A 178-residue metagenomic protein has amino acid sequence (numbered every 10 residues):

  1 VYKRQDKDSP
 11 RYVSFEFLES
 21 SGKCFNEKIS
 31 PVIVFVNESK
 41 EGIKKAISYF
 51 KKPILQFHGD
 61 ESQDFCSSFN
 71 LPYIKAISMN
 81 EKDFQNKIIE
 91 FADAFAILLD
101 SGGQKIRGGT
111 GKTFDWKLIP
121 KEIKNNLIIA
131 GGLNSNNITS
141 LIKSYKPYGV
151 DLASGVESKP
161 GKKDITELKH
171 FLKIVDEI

Functional and structural regions predicted by a protein language model:
V1-Y2: Short, small-residue-biased leader/transition segments that mark boundaries at the very start of proteins
D6-L71: N-terminal active-site wall of soluble small-molecule enzyme domains
E16-C24, Y49, D60-S154, S158-I178: Short loop-to-alpha-helix "cap/lid" segments that border enzyme active sites across diverse enzyme classes
